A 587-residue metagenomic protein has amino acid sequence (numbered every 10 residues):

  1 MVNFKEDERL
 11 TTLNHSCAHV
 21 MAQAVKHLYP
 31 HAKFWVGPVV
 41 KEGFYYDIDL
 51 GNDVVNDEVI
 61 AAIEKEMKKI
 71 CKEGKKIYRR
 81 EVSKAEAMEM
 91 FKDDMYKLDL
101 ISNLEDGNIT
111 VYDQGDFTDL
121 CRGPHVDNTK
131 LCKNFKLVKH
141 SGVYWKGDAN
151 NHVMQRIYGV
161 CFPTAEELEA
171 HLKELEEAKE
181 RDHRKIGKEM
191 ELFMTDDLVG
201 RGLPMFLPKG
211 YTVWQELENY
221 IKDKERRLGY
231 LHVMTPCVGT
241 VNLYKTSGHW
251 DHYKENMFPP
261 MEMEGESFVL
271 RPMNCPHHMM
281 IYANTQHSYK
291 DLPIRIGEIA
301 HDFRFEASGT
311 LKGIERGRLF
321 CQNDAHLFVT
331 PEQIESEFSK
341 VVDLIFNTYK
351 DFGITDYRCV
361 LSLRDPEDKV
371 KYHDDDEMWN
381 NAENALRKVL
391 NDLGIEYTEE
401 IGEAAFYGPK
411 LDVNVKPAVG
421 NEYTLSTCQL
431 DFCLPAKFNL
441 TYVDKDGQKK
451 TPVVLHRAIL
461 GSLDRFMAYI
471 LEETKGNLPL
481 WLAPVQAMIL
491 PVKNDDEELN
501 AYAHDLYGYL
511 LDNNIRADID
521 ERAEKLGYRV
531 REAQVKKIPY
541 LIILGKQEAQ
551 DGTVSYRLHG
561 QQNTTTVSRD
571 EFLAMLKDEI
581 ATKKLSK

Functional and structural regions predicted by a protein language model:
M1-W35, V39-K41, D47-K587: NTP/phosphate- and nucleic-acid-binding module
